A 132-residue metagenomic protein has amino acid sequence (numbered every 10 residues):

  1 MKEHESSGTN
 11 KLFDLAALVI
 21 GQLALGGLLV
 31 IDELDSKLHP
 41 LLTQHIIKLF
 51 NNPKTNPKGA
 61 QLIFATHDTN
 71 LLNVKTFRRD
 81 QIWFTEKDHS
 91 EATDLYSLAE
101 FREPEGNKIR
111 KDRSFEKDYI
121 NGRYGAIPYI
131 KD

Functional and structural regions predicted by a protein language model:
M1-I20, L28, L34-P40: Conserved ABC ATPase signature
A16, P40-L41, K75, I130: Short, function-defining helix-loop hinge/capping sites that tune catalysis or transport
V19-Q22, P53: Hydrophobic helix-cap positions at the C-terminus of alpha-helices in RecA-like/P-loop ATPase nucleotide-binding cores
G26-L28, Q61: Residue-level preference for the first positions of well-ordered beta-strands
I31-D32, T66: Active-site flanking residues adjacent to catalytic metal/cofactor-binding acidic residues
L41-K48: Conserved D-loop/post-Walker B switch-helix segment of ABC ATPase nucleotide-binding domains
K48-D132: C-terminal lobe/lid and adjacent interdomain/linker elements of RecA-like ASCE P-loop ATPase modules
